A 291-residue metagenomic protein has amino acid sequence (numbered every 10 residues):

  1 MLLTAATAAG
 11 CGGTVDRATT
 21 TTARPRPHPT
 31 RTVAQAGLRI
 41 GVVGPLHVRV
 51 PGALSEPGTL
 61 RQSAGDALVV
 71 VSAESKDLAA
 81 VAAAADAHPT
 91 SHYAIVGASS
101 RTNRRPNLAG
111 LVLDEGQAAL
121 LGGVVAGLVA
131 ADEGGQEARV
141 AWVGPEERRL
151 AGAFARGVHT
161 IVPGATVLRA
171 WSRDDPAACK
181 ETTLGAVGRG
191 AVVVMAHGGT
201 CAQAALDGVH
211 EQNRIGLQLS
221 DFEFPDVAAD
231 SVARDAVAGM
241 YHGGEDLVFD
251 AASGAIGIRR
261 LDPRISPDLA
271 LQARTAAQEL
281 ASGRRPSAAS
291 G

Functional and structural regions predicted by a protein language model:
C11-V15: Bacterial signal peptide processing site
T20-T30: Extracellular mucin-like PTS domains
S55, R148-G190: Extracellular/periplasmic Venus flytrap/periplasmic-binding protein
D66-S75, H92-V96, R189-G199, L217-S220: Periplasmic-binding protein-like
P89-V112, F222: Flexible loop/hinge segments that line or gate small-molecule binding clefts
L111-Q136, F224-Y241: Hydrophobic alpha-helical segments within soluble ligand-binding/sensing domains
L120-V162, R169, E245-I265: An alpha-beta-alpha
A236-G291: Hinge/cleft segment of the Venus flytrap/periplasmic-binding protein
